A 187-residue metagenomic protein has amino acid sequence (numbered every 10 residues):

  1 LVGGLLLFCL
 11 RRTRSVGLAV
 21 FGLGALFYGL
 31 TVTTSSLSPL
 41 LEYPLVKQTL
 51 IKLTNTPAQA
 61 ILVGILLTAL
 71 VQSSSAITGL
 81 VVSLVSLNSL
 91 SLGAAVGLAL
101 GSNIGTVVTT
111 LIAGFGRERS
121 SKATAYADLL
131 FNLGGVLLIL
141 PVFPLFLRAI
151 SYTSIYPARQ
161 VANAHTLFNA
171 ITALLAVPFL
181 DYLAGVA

Functional and structural regions predicted by a protein language model:
L1, T68-T106, A113-S121, Y126 (+1 more regions): Membrane-interfacial helix-loop connectors
V2-L10, G22-V32, V63-T68, G134-P141 (+1 more regions): Hydrophobic core segments of alpha-helical transmembrane domains in multi-pass membrane transport and ion-translocation
V2-R14, T110-R117: C-terminal ends of transmembrane helices
S15-G22, K47-N55, E118-L133, Y156-H165: Membrane-interface segments at loop-to-transmembrane junctions
A19-L66, N88: Helix-loop-helix hairpins and the membrane-proximal interhelical loops of multi-pass alpha-helical transport proteins
F21-G24, Y28, I65-V71, S83-L84 (+5 more regions): Transmembrane helix-bundle signature of multi-pass membrane transporters/permeases
T31-Y43, V136-I150: Hydrophobic alpha-helical transmembrane segments in multi-pass integral membrane proteins
F143, L147-Y156, Q160-A164, A170-A187: Membrane-interfacial segments at transmembrane helix termini in multi-pass membrane proteins
